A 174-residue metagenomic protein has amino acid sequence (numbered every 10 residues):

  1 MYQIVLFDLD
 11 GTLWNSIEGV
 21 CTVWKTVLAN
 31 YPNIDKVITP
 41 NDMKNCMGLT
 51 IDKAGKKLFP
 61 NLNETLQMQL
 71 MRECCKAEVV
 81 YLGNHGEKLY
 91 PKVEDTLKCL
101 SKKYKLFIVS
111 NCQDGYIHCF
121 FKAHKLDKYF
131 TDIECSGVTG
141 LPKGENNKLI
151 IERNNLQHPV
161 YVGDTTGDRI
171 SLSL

Functional and structural regions predicted by a protein language model:
Y2-P91: N-terminal helical cap/lid subdomain that shapes the substrate entry/recognition surface in HAD-like hydrolases
G11, L100, S171-L172: Short hydrophobic faces within alpha-helices
T12, S110-C112: Conserved phosphate-coupling serine/threonine residues in phosphotransfer and NTP-handling enzymes
S16, G163-D164: Acidic di-acidic motifs
V80-I108, H118, G144: Short, acidic loop-to-helix structural element flanking the phosphoryl-transfer center in phosphate-processing enzymes
D114-V160, T166-S173: Substrate-recognition "cap/lid" segment bordering the active-site pocket of phosphatases
